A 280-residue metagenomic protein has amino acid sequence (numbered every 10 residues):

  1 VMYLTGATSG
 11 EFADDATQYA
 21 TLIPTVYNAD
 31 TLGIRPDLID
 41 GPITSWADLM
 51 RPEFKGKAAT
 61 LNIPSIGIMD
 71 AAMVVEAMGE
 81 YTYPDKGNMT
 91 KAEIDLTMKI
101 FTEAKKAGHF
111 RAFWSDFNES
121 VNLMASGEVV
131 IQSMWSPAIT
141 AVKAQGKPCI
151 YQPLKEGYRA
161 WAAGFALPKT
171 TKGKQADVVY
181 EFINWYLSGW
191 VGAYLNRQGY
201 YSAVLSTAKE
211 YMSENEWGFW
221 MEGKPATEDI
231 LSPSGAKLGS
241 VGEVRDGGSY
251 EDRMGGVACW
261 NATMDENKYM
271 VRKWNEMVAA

Functional and structural regions predicted by a protein language model:
V1-V121: Extracytoplasmic ligand-binding site segments that recognize negatively charged/polar headgroups
W46, S120-L123, I139, V179 (+1 more regions): Short, hydrophobic alpha-helical packing/hinge segments within bilobed ligand-binding/sensory domains
R51-K55, A72-A77, T102, K106 (+7 more regions): Sec-exported extracytoplasmic/periplasmic mature domains
L61-N62, S136, Q198: Short secondary-structure boundary segments
H109-K172: Extracytoplasmic/periplasmic substrate-binding proteins
L167-D246: Mature extracytoplasmic/periplasmic domains
S234-A280: Conserved C-terminal helix/tail region of periplasmic/extracytoplasmic solute-binding proteins
